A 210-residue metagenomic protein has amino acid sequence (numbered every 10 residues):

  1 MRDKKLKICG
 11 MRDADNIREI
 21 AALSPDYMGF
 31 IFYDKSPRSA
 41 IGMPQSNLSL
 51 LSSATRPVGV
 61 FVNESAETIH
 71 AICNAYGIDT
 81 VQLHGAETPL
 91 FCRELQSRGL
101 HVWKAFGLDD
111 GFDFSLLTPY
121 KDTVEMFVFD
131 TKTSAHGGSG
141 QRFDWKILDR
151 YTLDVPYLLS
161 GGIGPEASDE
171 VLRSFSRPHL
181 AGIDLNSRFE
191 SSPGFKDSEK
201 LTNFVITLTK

Functional and structural regions predicted by a protein language model:
M1-K210: Conserved N-terminal beta1-alpha1 strand-loop-helix module at the mouth
